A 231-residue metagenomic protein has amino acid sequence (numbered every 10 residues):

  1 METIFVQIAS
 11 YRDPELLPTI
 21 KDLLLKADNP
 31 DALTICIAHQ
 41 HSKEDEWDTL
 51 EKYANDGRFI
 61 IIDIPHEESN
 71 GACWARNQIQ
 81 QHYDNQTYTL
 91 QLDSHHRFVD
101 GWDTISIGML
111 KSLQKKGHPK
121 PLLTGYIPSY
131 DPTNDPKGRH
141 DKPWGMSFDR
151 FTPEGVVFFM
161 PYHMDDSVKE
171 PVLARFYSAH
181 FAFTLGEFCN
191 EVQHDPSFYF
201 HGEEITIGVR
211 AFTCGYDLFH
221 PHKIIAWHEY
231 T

Functional and structural regions predicted by a protein language model:
E2-T231: Catalytic cores of eukaryotic secretory-pathway lumenal/extracellular enzymes that build and remodel glycoconjugates
